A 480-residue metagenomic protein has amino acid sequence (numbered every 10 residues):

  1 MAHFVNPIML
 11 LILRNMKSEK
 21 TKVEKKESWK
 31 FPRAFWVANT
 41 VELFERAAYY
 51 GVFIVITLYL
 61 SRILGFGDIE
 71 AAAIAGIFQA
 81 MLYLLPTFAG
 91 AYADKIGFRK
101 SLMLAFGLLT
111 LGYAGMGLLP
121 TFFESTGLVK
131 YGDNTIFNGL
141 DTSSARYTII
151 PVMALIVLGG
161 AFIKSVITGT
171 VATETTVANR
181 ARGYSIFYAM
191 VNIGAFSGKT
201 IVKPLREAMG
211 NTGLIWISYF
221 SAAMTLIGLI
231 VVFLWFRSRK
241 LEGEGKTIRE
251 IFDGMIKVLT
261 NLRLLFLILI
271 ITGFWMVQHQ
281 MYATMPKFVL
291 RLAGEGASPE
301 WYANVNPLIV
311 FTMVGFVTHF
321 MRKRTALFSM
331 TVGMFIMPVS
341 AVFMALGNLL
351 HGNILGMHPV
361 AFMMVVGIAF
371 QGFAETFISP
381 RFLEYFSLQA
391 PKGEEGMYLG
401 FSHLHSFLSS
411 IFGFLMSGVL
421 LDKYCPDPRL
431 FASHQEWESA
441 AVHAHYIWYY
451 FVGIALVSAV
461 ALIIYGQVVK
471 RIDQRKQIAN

Functional and structural regions predicted by a protein language model:
L10-R33, I167, T176-A181, S185 (+5 more regions): Intracellular loop-helix junctions on the cytosolic face of multi-pass helical membrane proteins
S28-R62, T260-M281, A369-F373: Pair of pore-lining "gating" transmembrane helices in MFS-fold secondary transporters
I54-E70, I74, A283-E300: Short amphipathic helix-loop junctions that connect adjacent transmembrane helices in Major Facilitator Superfamily/SLC
L82, A181-R206, M224-T225, S402-S417: Glycine-rich segments within core transmembrane alpha-helices of 12-TM secondary carriers
L85-F98, R206, T312-V332: Helix-to-loop junctions at the C-terminal end of transmembrane segments in multipass secondary transporters
G107-S143, F335-G356: C-terminal ends and interior cores of transmembrane alpha-helices in multi-pass membrane transporters/permeases
F162-T176, T376-P391: Intracellular juxtamembrane helix-capping segments at the cytosolic ends of symmetry-related transmembrane helices
M330-I378: C-terminal transmembrane helical hairpin of 12-TM major facilitator-type secondary transporters
